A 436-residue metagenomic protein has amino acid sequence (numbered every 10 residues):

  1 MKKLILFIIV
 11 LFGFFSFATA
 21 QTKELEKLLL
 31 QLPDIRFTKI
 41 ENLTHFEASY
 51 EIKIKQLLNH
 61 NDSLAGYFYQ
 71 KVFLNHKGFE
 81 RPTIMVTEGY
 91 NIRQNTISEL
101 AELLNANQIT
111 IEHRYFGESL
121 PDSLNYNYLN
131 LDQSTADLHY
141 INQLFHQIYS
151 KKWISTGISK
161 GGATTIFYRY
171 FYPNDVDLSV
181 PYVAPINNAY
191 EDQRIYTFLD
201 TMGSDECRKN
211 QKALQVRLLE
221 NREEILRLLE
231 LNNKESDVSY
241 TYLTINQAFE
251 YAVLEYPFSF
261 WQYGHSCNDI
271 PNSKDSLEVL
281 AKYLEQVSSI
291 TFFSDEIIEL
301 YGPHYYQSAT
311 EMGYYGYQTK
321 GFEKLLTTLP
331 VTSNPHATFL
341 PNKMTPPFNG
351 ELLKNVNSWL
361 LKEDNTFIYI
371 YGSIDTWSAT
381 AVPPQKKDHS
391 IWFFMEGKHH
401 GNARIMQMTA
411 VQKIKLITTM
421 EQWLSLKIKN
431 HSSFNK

Functional and structural regions predicted by a protein language model:
M1-E24, V183, L199-N210, K436: Bacterial Sec-dependent N-terminal signal peptides
A20-N107, T418, Q422-K436: Catalytic-loop region of hydrolases
A101-L120: Conserved alpha/beta-hydrolase
Y128-Q147: Alpha/beta-hydrolase active-site loop
Y149-S159: Alpha/beta-hydrolase fold nucleophile elbow
G157-F167: Glycine-rich nucleophile elbow surrounding the catalytic serine of serine-hydrolase chemistry
D175-S236: A catalytic-pocket lid/entrance helix-loop region that shapes and gates access to the active site across common
N233-F348: Alpha/beta-hydrolase fold active-site neighborhood
